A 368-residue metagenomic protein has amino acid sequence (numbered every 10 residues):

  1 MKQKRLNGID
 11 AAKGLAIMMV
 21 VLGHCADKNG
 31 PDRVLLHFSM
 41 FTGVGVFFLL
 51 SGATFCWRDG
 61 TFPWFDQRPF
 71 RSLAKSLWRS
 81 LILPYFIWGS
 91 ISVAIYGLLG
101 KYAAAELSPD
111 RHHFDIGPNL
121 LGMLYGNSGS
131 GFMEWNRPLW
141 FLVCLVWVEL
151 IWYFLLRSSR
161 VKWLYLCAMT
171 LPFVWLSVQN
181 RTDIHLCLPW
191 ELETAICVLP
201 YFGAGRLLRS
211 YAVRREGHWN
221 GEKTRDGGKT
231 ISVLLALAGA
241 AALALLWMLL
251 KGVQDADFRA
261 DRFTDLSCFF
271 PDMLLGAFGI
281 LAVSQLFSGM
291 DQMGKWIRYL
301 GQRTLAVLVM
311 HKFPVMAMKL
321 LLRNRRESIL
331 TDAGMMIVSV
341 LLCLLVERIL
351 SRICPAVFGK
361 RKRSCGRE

Functional and structural regions predicted by a protein language model:
K2-E368: Alpha-helical transmembrane segments and their immediate juxtamembrane cytosolic regions
